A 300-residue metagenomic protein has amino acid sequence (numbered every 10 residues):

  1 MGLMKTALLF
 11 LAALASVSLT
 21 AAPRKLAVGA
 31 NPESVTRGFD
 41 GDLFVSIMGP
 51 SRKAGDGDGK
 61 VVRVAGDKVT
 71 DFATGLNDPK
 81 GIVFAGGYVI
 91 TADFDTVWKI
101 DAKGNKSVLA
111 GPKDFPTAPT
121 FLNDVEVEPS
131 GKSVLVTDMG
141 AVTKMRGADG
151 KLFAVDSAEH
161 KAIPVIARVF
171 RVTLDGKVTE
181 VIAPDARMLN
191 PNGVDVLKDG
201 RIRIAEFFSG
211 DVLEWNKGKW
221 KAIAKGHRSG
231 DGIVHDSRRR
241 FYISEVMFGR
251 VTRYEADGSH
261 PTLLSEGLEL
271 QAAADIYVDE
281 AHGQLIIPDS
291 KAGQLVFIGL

Functional and structural regions predicted by a protein language model:
L11-T20: Hydrophobic h-region of N-terminal signal peptides that target proteins for export in Gram-negative bacteria
A22-L26, K68-A73, K106-F115, V178-P184 (+2 more regions): A short beta-strand motif characteristic of beta-propeller blades
G29-D40, R52-D58, A73-F94, D114-S133 (+7 more regions): Beta-rich, blade/repeat-based domains predominating in secreted/periplasmic proteins but also intracellular
S46-D56, T137-P164: Short, conserved, GDST-rich strand-edge loop motifs in beta-rich repeat architectures
M48-P50, F94, M139-A141, S157 (+3 more regions): Short loop/turn segments immediately following the C-termini of beta-strands
G57-V62, T96-W98, A167-F170, D211-L213 (+2 more regions): A short loop-to-beta-strand structural motif that recurs across blades of beta-propeller domains
V64-K68, D101-N105, T173-K177, W215-K219 (+2 more regions): Short loop/turn segments that connect beta-strands within beta-propeller blades
T96-W98, K103-P129, M139-T143: Asp-box/WD-like beta-propeller blade repeats and closely related beta-sheet repeat scaffolds
